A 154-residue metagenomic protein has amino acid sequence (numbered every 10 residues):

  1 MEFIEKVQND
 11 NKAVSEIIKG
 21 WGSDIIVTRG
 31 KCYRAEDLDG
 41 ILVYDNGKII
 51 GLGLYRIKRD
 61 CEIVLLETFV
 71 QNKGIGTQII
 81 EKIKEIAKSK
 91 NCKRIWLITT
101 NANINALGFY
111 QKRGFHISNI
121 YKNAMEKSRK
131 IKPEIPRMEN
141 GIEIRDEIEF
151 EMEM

Functional and structural regions predicted by a protein language model:
M1-N9, I148, E153-M154: Conserved N-terminal entry element of GNAT/NAT acetyltransferase domains
E5-Q71, T77-I80: Acetyl-CoA-dependent GNAT
I25-A35, N46, L52-L54, N119-E147: Conserved acyl-donor/pantetheine-binding loop and adjacent beta-alpha core of acyl/acetyltransferases and related
I83-A87, A106: Short hydrophobic clusters on alpha-helical segments that form packing/core surfaces in small helical domains
A87-T99: Conserved GNAT acetyl-CoA-binding A-motif
L97-A106, K122-R129: Conserved beta-strand-loop-alpha-helix junction that forms the acyl-donor binding cleft
Y110, F115: Conserved active-site tyrosine of GNAT-family acetyltransferases
